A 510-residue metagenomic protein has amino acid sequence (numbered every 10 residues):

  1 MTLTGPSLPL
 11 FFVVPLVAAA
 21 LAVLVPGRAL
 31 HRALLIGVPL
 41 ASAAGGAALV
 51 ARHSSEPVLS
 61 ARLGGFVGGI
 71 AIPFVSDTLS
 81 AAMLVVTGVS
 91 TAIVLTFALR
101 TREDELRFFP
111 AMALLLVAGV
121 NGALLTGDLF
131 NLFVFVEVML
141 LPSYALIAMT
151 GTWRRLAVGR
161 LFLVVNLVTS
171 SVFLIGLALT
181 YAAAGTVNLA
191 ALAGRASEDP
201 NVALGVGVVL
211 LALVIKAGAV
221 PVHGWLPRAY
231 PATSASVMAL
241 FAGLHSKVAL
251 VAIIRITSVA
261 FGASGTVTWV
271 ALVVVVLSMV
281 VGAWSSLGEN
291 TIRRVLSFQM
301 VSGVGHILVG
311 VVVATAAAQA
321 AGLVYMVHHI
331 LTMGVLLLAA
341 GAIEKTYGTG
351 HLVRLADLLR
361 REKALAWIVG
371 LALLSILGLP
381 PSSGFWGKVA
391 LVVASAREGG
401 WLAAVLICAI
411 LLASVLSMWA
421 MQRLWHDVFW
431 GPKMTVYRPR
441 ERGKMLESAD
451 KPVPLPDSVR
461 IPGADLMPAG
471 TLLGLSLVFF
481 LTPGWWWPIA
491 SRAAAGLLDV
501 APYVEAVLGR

Functional and structural regions predicted by a protein language model:
M1-L10, V17-A113, A190-A191, E447 (+1 more regions): Transmembrane helix-loop-helix hairpins at membrane boundaries of multipass inner-membrane proteins
L3-V14, S76-T87, L129-P142, P200-I215 (+2 more regions): Structural signature of hydrophobic alpha-helical transmembrane segments
A19-A20, A47, T96, A118-L125 (+9 more regions): Alpha-helical transmembrane segments of multipass membrane proteins
G27-R28, T150-L156, A184-V187, P227-V237 (+7 more regions): Juxtamembrane helix-boundary/capping and inter-helix hinge elements in multi-pass membrane proteins
L30, F108-L204, I215, S246 (+1 more regions): Alpha-helical multi-pass transmembrane bundles of energy-transducing inner-membrane proteins
G65, G207-V270, S297-F298: Short helix-boundary/re-entrant hairpin motifs in multi-pass inner-membrane proteins
L146, Y230, T257, I307-A317 (+1 more regions): Interfacial segments of multi-pass membrane proteins
T186, T233, L352-V353, L359-L365 (+1 more regions): Cytoplasmic/organellar membrane-interface segments at the starts of transmembrane helices in multi-pass inner-membrane
